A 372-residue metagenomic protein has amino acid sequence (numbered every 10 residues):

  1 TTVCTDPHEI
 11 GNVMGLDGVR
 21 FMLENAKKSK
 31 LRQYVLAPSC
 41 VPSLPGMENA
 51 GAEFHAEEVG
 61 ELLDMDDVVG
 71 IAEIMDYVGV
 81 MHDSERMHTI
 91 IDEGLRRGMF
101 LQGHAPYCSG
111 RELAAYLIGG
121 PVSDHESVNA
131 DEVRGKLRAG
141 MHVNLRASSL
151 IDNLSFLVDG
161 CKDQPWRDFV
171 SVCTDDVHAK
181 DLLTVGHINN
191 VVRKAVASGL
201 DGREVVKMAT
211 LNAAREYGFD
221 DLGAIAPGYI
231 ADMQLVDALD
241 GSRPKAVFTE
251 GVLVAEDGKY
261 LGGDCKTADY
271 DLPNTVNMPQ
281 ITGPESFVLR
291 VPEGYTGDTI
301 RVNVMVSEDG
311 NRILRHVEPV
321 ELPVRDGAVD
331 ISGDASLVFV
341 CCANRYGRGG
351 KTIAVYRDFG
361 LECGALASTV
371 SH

Functional and structural regions predicted by a protein language model:
T1-F100, D163-P165: Divalent-metal coordination cores built from histidine and acidic residues
T1-T2, L183-G199, R203-H372: Active-site microenvironment of metallo-dependent hydrolases
T1-V13, L31, E61, V128-S149 (+2 more regions): Short, charged N-terminal helix-start/capping segments
M14, A37-P42, Y107, A114-I118 (+2 more regions): Short N-terminal helix-initiation segments at or just after the protein's N-terminus
G15, H55, G103, S109 (+4 more regions): Helix N-terminus capping/helix-initiation residues
L36-A37, C173, C341-A343: Short beta-strand segments
V68, F169, L337-F339: A residue-level signal for beta-strand positions that form part of recognition/binding surfaces within mature
G70-A209, A214-A224, M233-A238, R243-T249 (+3 more regions): Active-site core of metal-dependent hydrolases
